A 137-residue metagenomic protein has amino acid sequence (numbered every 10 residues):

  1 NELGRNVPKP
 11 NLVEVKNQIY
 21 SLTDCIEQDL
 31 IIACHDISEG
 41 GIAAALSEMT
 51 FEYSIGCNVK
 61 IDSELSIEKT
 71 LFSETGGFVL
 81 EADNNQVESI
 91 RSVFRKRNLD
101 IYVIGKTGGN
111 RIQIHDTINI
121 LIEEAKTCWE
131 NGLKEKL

Functional and structural regions predicted by a protein language model:
N1-K9: Gly-rich Lys/Arg/Thr-decorated short loops/hinges at beta-loop-alpha junctions or inter-strand turns that position
N6, I19, T23-L137: Glycine-/charge-enriched secondary-structure boundary and capping motifs
P10, E14-N17: C-terminal transmembrane module of polytopic alpha-helical membrane proteins
